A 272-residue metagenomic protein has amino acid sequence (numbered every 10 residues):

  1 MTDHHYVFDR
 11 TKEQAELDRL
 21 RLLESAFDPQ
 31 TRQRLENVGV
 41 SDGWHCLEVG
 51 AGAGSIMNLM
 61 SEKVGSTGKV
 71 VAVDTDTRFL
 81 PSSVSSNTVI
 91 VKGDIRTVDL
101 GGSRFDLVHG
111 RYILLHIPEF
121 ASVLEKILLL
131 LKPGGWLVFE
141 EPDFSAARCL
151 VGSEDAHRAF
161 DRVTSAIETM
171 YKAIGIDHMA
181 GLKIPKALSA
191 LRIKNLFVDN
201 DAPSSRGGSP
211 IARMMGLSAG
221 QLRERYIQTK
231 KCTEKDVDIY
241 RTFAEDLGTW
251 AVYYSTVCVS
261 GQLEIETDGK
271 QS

Functional and structural regions predicted by a protein language model:
D3-D28: Class I SAM-dependent methyltransferase Rossmann-like catalytic core, especially the SAM/SAH-binding loop
A15-E16, R158, L196-A251: C-terminal helical/coil "lid" or tail adjacent to the Rossmann-like core of SAM-dependent
S25-W44: Conserved alpha-helix/loop element of class I SAM-dependent methyltransferases that forms part of the SAM/SAH-binding
L47, A51-V98: Class I SAM-dependent methyltransferase SAM/SAH-binding core
V98-V108: A short acidic, Gly/Pro-enriched loop at the edge of an enzyme's catalytic core that lines a small-molecule cofactor
D106-A121: A short SAM/SAH-binding and catalytic strip from SAM-dependent methyltransferases
A121-W136: A short glycine-rich, Lys/Arg-flanked "PGG" loop and its adjoining helix->strand segment in the class I
V138-S209: Conserved catalytic/acceptor-binding region of the Class I
